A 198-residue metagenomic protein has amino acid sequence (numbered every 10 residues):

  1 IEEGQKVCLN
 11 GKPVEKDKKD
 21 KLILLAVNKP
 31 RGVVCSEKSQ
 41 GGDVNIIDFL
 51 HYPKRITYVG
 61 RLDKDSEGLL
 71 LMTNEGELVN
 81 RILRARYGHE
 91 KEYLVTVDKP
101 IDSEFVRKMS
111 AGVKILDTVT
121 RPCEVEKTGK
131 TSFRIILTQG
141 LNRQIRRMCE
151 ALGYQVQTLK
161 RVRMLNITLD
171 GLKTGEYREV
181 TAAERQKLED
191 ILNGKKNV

Functional and structural regions predicted by a protein language model:
I1-V198: Basic, flexible Lys/Arg- and Gly-enriched helix-loop patches that mediate nucleic-acid binding at interfaces with rRNA
